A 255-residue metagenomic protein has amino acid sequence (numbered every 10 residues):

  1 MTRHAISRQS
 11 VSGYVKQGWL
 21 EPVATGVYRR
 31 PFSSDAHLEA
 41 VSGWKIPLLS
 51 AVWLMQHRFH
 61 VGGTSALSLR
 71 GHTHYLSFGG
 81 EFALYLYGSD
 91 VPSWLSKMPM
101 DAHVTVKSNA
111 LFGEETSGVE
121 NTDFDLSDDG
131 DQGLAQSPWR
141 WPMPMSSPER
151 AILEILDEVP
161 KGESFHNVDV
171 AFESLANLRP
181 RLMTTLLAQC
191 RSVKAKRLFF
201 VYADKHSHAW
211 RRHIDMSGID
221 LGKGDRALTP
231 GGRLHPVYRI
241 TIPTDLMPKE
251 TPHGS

Functional and structural regions predicted by a protein language model:
M1-T2, I152: A short acidic, leucine-rich amphipathic alpha-helix
T2-R58, G79-L84, S174-A203, P252-G254: Short beta-edge/loop segments at beta->alpha junctions of small alpha/beta modules that act as binding/recognition
H4, V61-T64, Y87-S89: Short His-Asn-centered micro-motif
Q9, V61, S147-A151: Short, well-structured alpha-helical interface segments that form or flank functional binding sites
H57-A66, R70: Leucine-rich, amphipathic alpha-helical/linker segments
S68-S255: Phosphate-handling catalytic interfaces
